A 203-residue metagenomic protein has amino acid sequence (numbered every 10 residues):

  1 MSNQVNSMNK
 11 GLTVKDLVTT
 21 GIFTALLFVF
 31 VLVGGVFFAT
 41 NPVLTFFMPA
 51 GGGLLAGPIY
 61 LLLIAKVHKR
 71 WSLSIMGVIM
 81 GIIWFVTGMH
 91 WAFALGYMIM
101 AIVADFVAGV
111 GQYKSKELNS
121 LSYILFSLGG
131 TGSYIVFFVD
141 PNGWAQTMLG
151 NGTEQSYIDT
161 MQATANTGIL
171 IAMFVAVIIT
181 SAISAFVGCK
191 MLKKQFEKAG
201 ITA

Functional and structural regions predicted by a protein language model:
M1-G35, M148-Y157, M161-A172, E197-A203: Membrane topogenic helices and adjacent juxtamembrane segments
S2-W71, I75: Hydrophobic transmembrane alpha-helices
L17-I22, A50-G51, R70-V78, A94-L95 (+3 more regions): Hydrophobic alpha-helical transmembrane segments
T24-L32, I79-T87, L125-I135: Aromatic-anchored segments of alpha-helical transmembrane domains
V29, Y97-I135, A185: Short helix-perturbing small/polar motifs within transmembrane alpha-helices
G34-P42, V67, W71, V107 (+3 more regions): Membrane-interfacial segments
G35-T40, L44, M80-V110: Interfacial aromatic-anchored transmembrane helix boundaries in multi-pass membrane proteins
T45, S120-K193: Membrane-embedded alpha-helical hairpins and interfacial helices in multi-pass inner-membrane proteins
